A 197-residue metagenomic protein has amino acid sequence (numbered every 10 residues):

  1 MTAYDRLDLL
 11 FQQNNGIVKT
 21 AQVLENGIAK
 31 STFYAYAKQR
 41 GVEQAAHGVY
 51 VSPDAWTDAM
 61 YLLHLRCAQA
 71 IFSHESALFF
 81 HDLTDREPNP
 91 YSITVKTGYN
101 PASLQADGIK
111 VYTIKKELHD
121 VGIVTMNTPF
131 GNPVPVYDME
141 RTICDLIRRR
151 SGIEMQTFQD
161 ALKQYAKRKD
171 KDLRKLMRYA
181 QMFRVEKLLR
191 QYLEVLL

Functional and structural regions predicted by a protein language model:
M1, Q13, N26-G27, A68: Short alpha-helix boundary/capping motifs
T2-G16: Short amphipathic alpha-helical interface segments
R6, I17-Q22, A45, V49-L197: Nucleic-acid-binding surface
L9-L10, Q22, A35: Alpha-helical scaffold elements within enzyme catalytic domains, especially in hydrolases
N26-K38: Short amphipathic alpha-helical interaction segments
Q39-A45: Short, solvent-exposed alpha-helical "recognition" segments
